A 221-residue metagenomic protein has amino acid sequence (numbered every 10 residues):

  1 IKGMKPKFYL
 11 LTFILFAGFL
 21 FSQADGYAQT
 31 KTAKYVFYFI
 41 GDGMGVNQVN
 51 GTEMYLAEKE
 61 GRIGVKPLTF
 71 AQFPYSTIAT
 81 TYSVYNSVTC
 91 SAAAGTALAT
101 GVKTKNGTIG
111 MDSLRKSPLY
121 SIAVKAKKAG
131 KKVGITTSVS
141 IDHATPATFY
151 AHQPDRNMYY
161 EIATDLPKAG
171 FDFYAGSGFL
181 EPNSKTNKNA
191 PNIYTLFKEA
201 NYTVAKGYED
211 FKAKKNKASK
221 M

Functional and structural regions predicted by a protein language model:
I1-Q29: Bacterial Sec-dependent N-terminal signal peptides
Y27-K215, S219: N-terminal catalytic scaffold of extracellular/periplasmic and nuclease hydrolases that process anionic headgroups
